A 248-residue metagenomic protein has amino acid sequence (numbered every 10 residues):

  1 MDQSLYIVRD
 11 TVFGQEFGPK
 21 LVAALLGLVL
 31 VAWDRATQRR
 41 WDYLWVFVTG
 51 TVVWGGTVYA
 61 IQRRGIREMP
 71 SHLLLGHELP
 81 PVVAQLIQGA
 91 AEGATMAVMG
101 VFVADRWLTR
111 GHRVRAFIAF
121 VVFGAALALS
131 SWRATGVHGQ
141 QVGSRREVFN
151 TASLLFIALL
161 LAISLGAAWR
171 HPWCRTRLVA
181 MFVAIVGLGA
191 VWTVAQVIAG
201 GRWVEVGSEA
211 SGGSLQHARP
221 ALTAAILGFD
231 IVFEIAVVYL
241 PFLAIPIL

Functional and structural regions predicted by a protein language model:
D2-L248: Aromatic-rich, lipid-facing transmembrane alpha helices and their immediate juxtamembrane interface loops in integral
